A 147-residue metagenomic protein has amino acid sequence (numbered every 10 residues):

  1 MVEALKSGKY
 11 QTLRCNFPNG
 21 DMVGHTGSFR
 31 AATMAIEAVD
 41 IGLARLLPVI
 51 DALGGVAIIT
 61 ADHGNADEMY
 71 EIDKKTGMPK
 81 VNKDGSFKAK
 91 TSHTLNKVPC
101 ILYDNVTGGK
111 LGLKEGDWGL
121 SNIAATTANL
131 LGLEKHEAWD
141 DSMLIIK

Functional and structural regions predicted by a protein language model:
M1-K147: Feature captures the catalytic ectodomains and active-site-proximal regions of enzymes that hydrolyze or transfer
